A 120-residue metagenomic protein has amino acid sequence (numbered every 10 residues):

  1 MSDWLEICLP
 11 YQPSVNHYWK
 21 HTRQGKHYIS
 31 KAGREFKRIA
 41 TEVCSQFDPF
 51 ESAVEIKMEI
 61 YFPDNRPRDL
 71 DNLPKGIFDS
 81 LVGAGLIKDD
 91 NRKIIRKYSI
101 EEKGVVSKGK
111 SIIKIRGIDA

Functional and structural regions predicted by a protein language model:
M1-A120: Acidic, proline/glycine-enriched N-terminal capping motif
